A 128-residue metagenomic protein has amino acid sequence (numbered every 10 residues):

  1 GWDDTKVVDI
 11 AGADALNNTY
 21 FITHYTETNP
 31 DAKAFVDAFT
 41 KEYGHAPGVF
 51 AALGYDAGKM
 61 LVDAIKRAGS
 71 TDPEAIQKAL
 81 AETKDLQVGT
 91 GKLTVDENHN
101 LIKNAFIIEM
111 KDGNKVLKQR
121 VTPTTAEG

Functional and structural regions predicted by a protein language model:
G1-G128: Extracytosolic ligand-binding ectodomains
